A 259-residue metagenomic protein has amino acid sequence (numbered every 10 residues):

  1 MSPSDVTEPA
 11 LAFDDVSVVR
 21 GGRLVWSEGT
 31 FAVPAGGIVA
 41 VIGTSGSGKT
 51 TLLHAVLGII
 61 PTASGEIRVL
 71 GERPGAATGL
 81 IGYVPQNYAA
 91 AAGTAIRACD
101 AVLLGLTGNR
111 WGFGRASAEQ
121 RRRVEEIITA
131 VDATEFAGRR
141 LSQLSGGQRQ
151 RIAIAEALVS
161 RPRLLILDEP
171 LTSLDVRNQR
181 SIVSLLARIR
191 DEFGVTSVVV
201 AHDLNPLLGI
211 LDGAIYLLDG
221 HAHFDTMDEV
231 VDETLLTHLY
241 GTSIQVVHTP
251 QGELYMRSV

Functional and structural regions predicted by a protein language model:
L57: Helix-to-loop junction immediately C-terminal to a conserved catalytic motif
T62-G79: Conserved ABC transporter NBD signature motif
S117-F136: Conserved ABC ATPase "signature" region
R140-L144, Q148: Conserved ABC ATPase signature
R161: Conserved catalytic motifs of ABC-family nucleotide-binding domains
L165-E169: Catalytic Walker B motif of ABC-type/P-loop ATPase nucleotide-binding domains
G213-M227: H-loop (His-switch) and adjacent beta-strand-loop-beta switch element of ABC-type ATPase nucleotide-binding domains
